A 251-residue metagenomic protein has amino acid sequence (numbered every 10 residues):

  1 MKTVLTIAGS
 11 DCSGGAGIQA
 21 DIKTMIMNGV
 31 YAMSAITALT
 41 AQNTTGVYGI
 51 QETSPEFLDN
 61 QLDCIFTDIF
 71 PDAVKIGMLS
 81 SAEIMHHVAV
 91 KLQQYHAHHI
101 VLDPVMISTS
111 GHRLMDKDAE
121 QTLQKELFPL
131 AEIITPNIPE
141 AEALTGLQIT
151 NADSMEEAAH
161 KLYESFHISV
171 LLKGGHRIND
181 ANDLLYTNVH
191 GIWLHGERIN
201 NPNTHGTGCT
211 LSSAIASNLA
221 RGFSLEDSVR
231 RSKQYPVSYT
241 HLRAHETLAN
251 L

Functional and structural regions predicted by a protein language model:
K2-T6, M25-T109: Conserved N-terminal subdomain of the carbohydrate kinase-like
I7-S13, I192-H205: Short pre-catalytic strand/loop immediately N-terminal to key active-site residues, enriched for Gly-Thr
G14, I18-I26, V30: N-terminal basic/disordered segments at the start of proteins
Q19, T24, E142-A143, N201-L225: Short, small-residue alpha-helix embedded
G29-M33, N218-S232: Phosphate-handling active-site elements
K117-G191: Conserved phosphate/ATP/ADP-binding segment of small-molecule kinases
A158-L162, L225-S238: Short, well-structured alpha-helical segments that form the helix of a local strand-helix-strand
T240-T247: Conserved small/polar residues in nucleotide/adenosyl-binding loops
